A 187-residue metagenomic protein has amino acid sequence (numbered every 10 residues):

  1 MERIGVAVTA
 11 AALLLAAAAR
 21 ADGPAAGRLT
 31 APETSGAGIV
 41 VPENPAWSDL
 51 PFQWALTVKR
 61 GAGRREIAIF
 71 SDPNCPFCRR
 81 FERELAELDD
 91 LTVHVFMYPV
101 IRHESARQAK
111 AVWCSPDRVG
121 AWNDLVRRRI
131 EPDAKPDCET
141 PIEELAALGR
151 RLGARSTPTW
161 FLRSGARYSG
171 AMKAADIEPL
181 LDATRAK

Functional and structural regions predicted by a protein language model:
M1-V8: Bacterial N-terminal signal peptides that target proteins for export
L13-R107, D124-R127, K135-S156, D176-K187: Extracytoplasmic thiol/disulfide redox context detector
Q108-L125: Acidic, Ser/Thr-rich peripheral helices and adjacent loops at domain boundaries
V112, Y168-S169: Short acidic-hydrophobic, aromatic-tinged amphipathic segments that line or gate anion-handling sites
I130: Substrate-binding clefts and substrate-entry loops adjacent to catalytic sites of polymer-processing enzymes acting on
S156-Y168: A short, hydrophobic beta-strand/beta-hairpin element that forms part of a small beta-sheet core
